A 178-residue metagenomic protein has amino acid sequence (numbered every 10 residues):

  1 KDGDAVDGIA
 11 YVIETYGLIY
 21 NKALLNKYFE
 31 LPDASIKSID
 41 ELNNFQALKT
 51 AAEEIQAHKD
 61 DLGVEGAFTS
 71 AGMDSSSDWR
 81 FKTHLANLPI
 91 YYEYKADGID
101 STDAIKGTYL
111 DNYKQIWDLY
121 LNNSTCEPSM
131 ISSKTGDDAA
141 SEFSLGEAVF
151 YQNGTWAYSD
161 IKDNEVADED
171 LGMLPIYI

Functional and structural regions predicted by a protein language model:
D2-V12, Y16, Q46-T102, A148: Extracytoplasmic/periplasmic solute-binding protein
Y16-Y20, L25: Short glycine- and hydrophobic/aromatic-rich loop-to-beta-strand nucleating segment in the catalytic cores
L42-A47, M130-L145: Short helix-initiation/N-cap motifs at beta->coil->alpha
K49-Q56, Y92-K134, I176: Glycine-centered hinge/linker elements that transmit conformational signals in sensory and ligand-binding systems
A51-I55, D138-F143, A157-D160: Short, hydrophobic alpha-helical packing/hinge segments within bilobed ligand-binding/sensory domains
T125, N164-I178: Extracytoplasmic/periplasmic substrate-recognition and gating elements
G136, N153-Y158, I176-Y177: Beta->alpha turn/N-cap motifs
V149-N153, G172: Paired acidic/hydrophobic, glycine-rich loop segments that form the ligand-binding mouth/hinge of periplasmic-binding
